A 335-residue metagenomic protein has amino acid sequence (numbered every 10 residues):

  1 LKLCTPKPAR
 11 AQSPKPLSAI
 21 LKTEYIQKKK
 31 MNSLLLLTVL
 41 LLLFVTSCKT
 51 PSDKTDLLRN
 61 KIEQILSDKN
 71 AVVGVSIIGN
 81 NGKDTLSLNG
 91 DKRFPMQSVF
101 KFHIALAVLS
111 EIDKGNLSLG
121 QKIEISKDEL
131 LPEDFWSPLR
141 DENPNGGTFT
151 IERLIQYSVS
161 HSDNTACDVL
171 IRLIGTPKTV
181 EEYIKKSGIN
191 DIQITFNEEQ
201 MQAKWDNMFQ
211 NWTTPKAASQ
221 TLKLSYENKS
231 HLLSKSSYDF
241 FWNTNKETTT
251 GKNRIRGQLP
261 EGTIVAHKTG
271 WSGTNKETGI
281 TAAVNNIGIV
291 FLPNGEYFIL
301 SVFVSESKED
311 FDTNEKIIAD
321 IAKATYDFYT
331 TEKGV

Functional and structural regions predicted by a protein language model:
V45-S47: C-terminal motif of bacterial Sec signal peptides marking the signal peptidase cleavage site
K49-P95: Beta-lactamase-like hydrolase cores
P51-E63, R172-L173, P177, L224-N253 (+2 more regions): Structured C-terminal helix/loop/strand segments within mature extracytoplasmic catalytic/sensor domains
K83, P95-I125, S158, L300: Active-site SXXK
L119-S137, I174-G175: Acidic helix-start/capping segments at beta-turn-to-alpha-helix junctions
L130-D168: Conserved catalytic neighborhood of penicillin-recognizing serine enzymes
G147, D168-K229: Mid-domain, small-residue-enriched loop/turn segments at the edges of structured enzyme/sensor domains
